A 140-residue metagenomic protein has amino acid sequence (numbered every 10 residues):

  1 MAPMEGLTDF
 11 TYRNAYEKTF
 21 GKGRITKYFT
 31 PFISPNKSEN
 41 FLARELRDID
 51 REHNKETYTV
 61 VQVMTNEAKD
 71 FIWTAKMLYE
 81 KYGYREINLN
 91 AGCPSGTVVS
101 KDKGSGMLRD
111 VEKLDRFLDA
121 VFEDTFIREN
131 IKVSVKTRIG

Functional and structural regions predicted by a protein language model:
M4-Y84: Glycine-rich, positively charged N-terminal anion/phosphate-binding segment
G6, K69-F71, E112, K132-G140: Active-site glycine- and acidic-residue-rich loops that bind and position anionic ligands or nucleotide-like cofactors
T30, E86-S95: Non-cysteine beta-strand/loop elements that form the S-adenosyl-L-methionine
S34, T65, C93-S95, T137-I139: Active-site-proximal loop/turn and secondary-structure-junction residues that shape catalytic pockets, frequently
D50-Y58, M107-S134: Alpha-helix-loop-beta-strand connector modules within alpha/beta enzyme cores
I87-N90, E129-T137: Short beta-strand segments at enzyme active-site cores
S95-D110: Surface-exposed, active-site-proximal loop segments in enzymatic domains
